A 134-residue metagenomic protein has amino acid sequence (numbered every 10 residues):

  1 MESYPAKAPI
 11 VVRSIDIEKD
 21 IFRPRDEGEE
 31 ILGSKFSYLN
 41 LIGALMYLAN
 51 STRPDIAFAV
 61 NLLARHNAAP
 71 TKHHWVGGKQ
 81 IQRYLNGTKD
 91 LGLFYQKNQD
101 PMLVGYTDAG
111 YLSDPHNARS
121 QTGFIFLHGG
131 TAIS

Functional and structural regions predicted by a protein language model:
M1-S134: Long, low-complexity, charge-biased intrinsically disordered regions
